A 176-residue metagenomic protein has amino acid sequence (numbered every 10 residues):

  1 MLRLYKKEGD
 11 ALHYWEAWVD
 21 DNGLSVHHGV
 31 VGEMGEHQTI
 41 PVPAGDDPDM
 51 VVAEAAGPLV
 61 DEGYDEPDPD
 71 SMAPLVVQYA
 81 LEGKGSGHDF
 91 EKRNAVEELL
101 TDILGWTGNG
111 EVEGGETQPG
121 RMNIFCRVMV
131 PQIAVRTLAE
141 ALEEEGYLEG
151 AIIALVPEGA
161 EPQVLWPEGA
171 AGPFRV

Functional and structural regions predicted by a protein language model:
M1-D20, D61, S86, F90-E91 (+1 more regions): Short N-terminal "domain-start" leader segments that mark the transition from disordered tails or signal peptides into
W15-Q38, E98-T117: Short aromatic-glycine-(Arg/Gly/Cys) micro-motifs in beta-strand/loop hairpins
E33-D47, M122-R127: A short, exposed loop/beta-hairpin motif centered on an aromatic-Gly-Thr core
P43-D61, V135-L142: A short, charged, amphipathic alpha-helix used as a generic interaction element across diverse proteins
D65-E66, E144-E161: Conserved short beta-strand edge segments in small beta-sheet-based binding/regulatory domains
S71-H88: Short glycine-/aliphatic-rich beta-strand segments at the starts of folded cytosolic domains
T107-T137, A141: Short, intrinsically disordered low-complexity segments
A160-V176: Short, low-order "capping/linker" segments at domain edges
